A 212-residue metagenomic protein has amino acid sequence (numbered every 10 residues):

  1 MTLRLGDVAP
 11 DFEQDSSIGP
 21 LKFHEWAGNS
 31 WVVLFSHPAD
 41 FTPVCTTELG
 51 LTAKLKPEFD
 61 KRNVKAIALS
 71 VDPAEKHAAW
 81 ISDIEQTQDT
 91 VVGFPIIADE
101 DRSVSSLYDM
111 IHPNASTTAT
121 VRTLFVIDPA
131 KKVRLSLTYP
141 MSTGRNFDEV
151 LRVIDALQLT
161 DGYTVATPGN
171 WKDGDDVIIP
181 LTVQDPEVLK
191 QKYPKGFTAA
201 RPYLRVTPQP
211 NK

Functional and structural regions predicted by a protein language model:
M1-K212: Chalcogenol-based redox active-site neighborhoods
